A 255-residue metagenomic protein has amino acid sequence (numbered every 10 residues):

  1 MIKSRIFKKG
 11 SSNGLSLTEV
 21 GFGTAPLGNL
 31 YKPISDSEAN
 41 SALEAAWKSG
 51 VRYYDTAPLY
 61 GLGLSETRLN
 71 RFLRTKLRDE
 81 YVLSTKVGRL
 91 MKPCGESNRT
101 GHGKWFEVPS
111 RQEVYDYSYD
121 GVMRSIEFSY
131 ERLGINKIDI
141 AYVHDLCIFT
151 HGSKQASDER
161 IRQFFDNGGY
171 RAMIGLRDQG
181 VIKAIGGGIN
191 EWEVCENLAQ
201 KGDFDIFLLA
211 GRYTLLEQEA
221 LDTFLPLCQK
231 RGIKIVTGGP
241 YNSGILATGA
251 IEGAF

Functional and structural regions predicted by a protein language model:
M1-E96, K104: N-terminal binding-site loop/beta-alpha segment at the start of enzyme catalytic domains that lines or forms
I6, E38, L146-F255: Beta/alpha (TIM)-barrel catalytic core signal, keyed to glycine-rich beta->alpha loops juxtaposed to Asp/Glu that bind
F22, A39, A46, Y54 (+8 more regions): Conserved, mostly hydrophobic/aromatic
A25-L27, A57-L59, K86-L90, V143-L146 (+3 more regions): Active-site beta-loop-alpha junctions enriched in small/polar residues
A25-S37, E107-M123, D158, F255: Active-site mouth loops of central-metabolism enzymes
P33-A46, S118-R132, N190-N197: Short, acidic/polar
C94-W105, G249-A254: Short, flexible, mixed-charge acidic loops at enzyme active sites
Y130-Q155: Active-site groove signature of glycoside hydrolases
